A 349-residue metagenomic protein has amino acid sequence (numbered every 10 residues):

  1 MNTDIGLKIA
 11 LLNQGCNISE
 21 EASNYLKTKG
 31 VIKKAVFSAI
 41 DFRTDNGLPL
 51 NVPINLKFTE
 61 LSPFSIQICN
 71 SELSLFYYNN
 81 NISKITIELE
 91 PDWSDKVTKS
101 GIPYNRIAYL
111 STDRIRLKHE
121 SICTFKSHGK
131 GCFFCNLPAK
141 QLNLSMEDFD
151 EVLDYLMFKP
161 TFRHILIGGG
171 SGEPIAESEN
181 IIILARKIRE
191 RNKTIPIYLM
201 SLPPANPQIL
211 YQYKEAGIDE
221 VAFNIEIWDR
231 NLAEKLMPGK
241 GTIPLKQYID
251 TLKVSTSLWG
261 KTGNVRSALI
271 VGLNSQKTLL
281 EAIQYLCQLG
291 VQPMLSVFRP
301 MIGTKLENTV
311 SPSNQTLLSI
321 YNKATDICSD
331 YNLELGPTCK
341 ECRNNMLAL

Functional and structural regions predicted by a protein language model:
M1-Y77, L280-L349: Auxiliary Fe-S-binding modules of radical SAM enzymes
N51-F133, P138-L142, C339-L349: N-terminal [4Fe-4S]-dependent radical SAM core
C123, S171-E177, V271-S275: Short, small-residue-enriched loops and turns at beta-alpha junctions that line or gate enzyme active sites
N136-V152, K159-E179, R191-I209, Y213-T251 (+2 more regions): Core AdoMet radical
L156, I188, Q212-Y213, S255 (+1 more regions): Generic structural signal for hydrophobic
E177-L199, T242-G263, P312-L333: Alpha-helix-loop-beta-strand connector modules within alpha/beta enzyme cores
M200, P204, L252-T278, S296-P300: Conserved strand-turn element in the central/C-terminal portion of the radical SAM core barrel that lines
A205-A216, V271-L289, N344-L347: Catalytic cores of alpha/beta
